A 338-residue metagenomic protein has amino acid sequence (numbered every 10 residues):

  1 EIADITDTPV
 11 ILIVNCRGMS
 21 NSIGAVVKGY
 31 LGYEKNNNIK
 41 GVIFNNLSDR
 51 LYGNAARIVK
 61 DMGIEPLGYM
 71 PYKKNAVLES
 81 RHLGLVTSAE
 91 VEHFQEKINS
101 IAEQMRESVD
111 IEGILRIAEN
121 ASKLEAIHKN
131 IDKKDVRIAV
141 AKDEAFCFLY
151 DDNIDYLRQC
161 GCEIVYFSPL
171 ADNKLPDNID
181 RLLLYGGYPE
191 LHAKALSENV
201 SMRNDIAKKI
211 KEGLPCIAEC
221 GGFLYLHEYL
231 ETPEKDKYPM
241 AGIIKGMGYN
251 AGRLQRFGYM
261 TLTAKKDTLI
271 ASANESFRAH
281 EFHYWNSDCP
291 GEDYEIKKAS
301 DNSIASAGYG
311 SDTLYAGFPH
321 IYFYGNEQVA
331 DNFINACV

Functional and structural regions predicted by a protein language model:
E1-R17: Inter-motif core of Ras-like GTPase G domains
A3, E107-S108, D132-K134, F146-Y156 (+3 more regions): C-terminal and late-domain segments of enzyme folds
T8, I64, K211-P215: A short helix->loop->beta-strand "cap" motif at the edges of active sites that frequently abuts
I11-I13, I43, L183-Y185, F318: Structural motif
L12-I13, G41-V42, V140, A218: Structural beta-sheet core signal
S20-N130: Internal gly/pro-rich beta-alpha loop/helix module that stabilizes soluble enzyme cofactors or their anionic handles
K134-V200, N204-K209: Phosphate-binding active sites in nucleotide-utilizing proteins
P189-T268: Cysteine-nucleophile active-site neighborhood
